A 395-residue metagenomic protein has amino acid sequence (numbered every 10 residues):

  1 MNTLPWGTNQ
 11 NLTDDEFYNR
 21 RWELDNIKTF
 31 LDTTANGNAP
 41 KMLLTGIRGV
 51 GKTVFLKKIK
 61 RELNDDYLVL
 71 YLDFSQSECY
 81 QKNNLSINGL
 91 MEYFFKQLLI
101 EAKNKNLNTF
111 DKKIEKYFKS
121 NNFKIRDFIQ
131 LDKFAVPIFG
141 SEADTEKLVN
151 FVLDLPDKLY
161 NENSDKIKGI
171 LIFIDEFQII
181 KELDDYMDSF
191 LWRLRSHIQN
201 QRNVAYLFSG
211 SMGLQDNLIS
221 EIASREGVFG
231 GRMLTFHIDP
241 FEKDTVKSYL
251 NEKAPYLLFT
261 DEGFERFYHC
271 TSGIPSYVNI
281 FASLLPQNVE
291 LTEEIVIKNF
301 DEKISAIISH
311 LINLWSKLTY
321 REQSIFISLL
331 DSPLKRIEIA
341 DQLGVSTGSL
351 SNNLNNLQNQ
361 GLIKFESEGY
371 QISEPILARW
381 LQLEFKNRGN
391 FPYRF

Functional and structural regions predicted by a protein language model:
M1-T45, R61-E62, K364, R379 (+1 more regions): A short, basic N-terminal segment
N9-L12, K166-L171, F177-C270, L284-N288 (+1 more regions): The catalytic "switch" region of P-loop NTPases
P40-I170, E176, I180-K181: P-loop NTPase nucleotide-binding core
E62, L284, N356-Q360: Alpha-helical DNA-recognition elements
Y277-T347: Winged-helix-like regulatory helical subdomains adjacent to P-loop NTPase cores
K335, E368-N390: Short, cationic-aromatic polyanion-contact patches
I339, L350-Q360: Basic amphipathic alpha-helical segments that dock to polyanions
Q358-E368: A short, conserved structural fragment
